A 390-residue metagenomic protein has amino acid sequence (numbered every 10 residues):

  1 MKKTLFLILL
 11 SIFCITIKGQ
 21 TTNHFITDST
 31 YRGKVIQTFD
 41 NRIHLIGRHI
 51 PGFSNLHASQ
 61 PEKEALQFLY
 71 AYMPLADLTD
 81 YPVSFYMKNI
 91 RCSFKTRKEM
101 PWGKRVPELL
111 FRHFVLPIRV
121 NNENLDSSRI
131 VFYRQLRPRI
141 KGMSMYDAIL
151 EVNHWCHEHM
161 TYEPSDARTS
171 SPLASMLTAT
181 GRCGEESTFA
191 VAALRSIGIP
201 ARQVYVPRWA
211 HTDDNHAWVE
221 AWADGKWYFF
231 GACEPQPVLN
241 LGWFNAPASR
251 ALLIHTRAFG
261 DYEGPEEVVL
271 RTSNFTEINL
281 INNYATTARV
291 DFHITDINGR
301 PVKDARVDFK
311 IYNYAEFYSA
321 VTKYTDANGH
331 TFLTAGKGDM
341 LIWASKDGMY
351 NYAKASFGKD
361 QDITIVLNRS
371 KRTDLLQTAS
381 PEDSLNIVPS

Functional and structural regions predicted by a protein language model:
M1-N23: Bacterial Sec-dependent N-terminal signal peptides
K3-F6, S11, L173, A217 (+1 more regions): A residue-level detector for conformationally permissive "hinge/kink" positions
L9-S11, W209, M340: Amphipathic, positively biased hydrophobic alpha-helical segments used for protein targeting and membrane insertion
G19-I149, S196, A223, W227 (+1 more regions): N-terminal accessory/pre-domain segments preceding catalytic cores
R134-M143, A148-H154, E163-L173, G181-V269: Hydrophobic/aromatic-rich core segments of domains that either
